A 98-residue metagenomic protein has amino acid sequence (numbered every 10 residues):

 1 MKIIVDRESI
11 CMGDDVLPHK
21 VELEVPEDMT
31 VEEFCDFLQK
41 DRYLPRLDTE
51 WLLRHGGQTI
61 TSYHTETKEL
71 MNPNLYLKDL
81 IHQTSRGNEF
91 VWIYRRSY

Functional and structural regions predicted by a protein language model:
I4-L23, E27, C35-Y98: Ubiquitin system architectures
T30: Ser/Thr-glycine-rich phosphate-binding loops at phosphate-binding pockets of nucleotides, nucleotide cofactors
